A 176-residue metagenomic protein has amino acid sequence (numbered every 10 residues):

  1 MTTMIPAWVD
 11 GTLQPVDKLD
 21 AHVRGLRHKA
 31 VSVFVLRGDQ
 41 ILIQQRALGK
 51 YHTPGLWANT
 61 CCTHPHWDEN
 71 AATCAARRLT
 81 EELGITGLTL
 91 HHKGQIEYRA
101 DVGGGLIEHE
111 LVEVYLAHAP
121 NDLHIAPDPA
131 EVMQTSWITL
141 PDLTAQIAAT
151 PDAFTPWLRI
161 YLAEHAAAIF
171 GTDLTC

Functional and structural regions predicted by a protein language model:
M1-S32: Acidic, metal-coordinating catalytic segment for phosphate/diphosphate chemistry, firing primarily on the Nudix
T2-T3, K29-V31, D39, V112-E113 (+1 more regions): Change "...and in nucleic-acid phosphodiester-cleaving endonucleases..." to "...and in nucleic-acid processing enzymes
G11-Q14, Q40, L56, H91: Residue-level signal for well-ordered, solvent-exposed loop/turn and beta-edge residues enriched in charged/polar side
D17-L19, G55, I96-A100, L106-C176: Nudix hydrolase/Nudix homology domain
H22-V31, L36-E81: Conserved Nudix-box catalytic region and its N-terminal flanking loop in Nudix hydrolases and closely related
V33, C61, H92, E113-Y115: A structural signal for short, well-ordered beta-strand segments
T86-Q95: A short coil-to-beta-strand element that immediately follows conserved catalytic motifs
